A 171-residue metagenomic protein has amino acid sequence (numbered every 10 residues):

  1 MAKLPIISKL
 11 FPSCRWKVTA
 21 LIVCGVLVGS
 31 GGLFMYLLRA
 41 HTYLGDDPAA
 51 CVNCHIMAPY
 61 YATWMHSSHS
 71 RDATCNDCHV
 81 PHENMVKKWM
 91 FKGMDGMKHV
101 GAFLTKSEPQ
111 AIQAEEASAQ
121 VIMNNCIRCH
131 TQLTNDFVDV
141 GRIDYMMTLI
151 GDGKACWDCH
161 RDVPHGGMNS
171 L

Functional and structural regions predicted by a protein language model:
A2-L171: Short sequence/structural segments immediately N-terminal
